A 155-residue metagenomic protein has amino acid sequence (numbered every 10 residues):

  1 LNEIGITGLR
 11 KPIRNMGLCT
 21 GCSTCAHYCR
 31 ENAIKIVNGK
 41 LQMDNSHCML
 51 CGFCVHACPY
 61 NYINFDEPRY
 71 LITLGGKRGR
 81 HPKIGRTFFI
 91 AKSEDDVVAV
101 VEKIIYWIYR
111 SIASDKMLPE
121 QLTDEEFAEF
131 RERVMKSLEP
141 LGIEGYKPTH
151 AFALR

Functional and structural regions predicted by a protein language model:
L1-K11, E126-K136: A gly/ser-rich beta-alpha-beta helix-loop segment of oxidoreductase catalytic cores
G5-H56, Y62-P68, R80-G85: Ferredoxin-like iron-sulfur electron-transfer modules
T7, A57, N61-A113: Mobile "lid/hinge" segments at catalytic clefts and subdomain interfaces of large enzymes
C51, S93-V97, V101, T123 (+1 more regions): Generic structural signal for well-ordered, non-membrane alpha-helical segments in soluble metabolic enzymes
K77, T87-I90, E120-T123, E129-F130: Accessory RNA-recognition modules of RNA-modification enzymes
R110-D124, P140-T149: Flexible, glycine/charged-enriched surface loops at secondary-structure junctions
R131-R155: Long C-terminal interaction/binding lobes of large macromolecular proteins
